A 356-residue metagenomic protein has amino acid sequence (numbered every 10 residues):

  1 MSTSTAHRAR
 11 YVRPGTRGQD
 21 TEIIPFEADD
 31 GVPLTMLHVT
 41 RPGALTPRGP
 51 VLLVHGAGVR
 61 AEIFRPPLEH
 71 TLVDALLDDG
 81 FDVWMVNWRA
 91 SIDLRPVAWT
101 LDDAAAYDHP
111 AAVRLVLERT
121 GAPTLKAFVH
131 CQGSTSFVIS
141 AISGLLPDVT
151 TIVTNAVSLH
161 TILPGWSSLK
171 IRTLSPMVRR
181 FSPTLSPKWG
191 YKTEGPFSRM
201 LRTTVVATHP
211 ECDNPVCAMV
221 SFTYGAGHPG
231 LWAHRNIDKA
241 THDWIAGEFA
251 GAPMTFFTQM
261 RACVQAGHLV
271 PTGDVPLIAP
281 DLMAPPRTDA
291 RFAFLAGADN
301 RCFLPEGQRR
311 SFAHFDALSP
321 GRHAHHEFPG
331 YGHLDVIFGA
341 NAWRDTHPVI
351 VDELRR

Functional and structural regions predicted by a protein language model:
R8-G43: N-terminal cap/lid segment of alpha/beta-hydrolase-fold proteins
A28, T35-I92: Short, surface-exposed "cap/lid" segments of acyl-processing enzymes
W84-T100, H333-V336: Glycine-rich "HGGG/HGxG" loop immediately N-terminal to the catalytic nucleophile of the alpha/beta-hydrolase
W99-R119: Alpha/beta-hydrolase active-site loop
E118, A122, Q132-T272: Alpha/beta-hydrolase-fold enzymes
T288, F294-A296, N300: Short beta-strand/loop motif that positions the catalytic acidic residue of the alpha/beta-hydrolase fold
R301-G307: Conserved alpha/beta-hydrolase "acid-adjacent" motif
L318-R356: Catalytic active-site module of serine/aspartate enzymes centered on a nucleophile-bearing elbow/loop
